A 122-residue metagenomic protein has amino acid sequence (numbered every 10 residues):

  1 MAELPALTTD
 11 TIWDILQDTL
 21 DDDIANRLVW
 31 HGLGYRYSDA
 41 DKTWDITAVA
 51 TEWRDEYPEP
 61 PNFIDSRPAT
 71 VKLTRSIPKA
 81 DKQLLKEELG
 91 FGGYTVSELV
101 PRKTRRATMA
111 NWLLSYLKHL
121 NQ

Functional and structural regions predicted by a protein language model:
A2-W53: Calponin-homology-like cytoskeleton-binding modules and closely related N-terminal microtubule-contacting segments
R54-Q122: Low-complexity intrinsically disordered segments
